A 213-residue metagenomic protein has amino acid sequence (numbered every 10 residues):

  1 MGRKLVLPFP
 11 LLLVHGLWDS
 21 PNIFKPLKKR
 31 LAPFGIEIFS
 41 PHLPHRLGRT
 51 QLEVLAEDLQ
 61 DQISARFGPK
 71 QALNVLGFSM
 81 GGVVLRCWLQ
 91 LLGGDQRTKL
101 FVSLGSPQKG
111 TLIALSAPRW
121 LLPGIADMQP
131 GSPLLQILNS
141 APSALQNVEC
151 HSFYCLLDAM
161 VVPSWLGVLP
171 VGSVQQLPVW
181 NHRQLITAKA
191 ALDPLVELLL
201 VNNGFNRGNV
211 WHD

Functional and structural regions predicted by a protein language model:
R3-P10: Proline/glycine-enriched tight loop/beta-turn segments at coil->beta junctions that connect or precede beta-strands
L11-H15, N22, L31-L43, R49 (+3 more regions): Serine-dependent carboxylesterase/thioesterase catalytic core of lipase-like alpha/beta-hydrolase/SGNH enzymes
D19, K109, D158-V162: Short, acidic Gly/Pro/Ser/Thr-rich loop/turn segments
P26-L27: Short amphipathic alpha-helix
L145-D213: C-terminal catalytic-base region of ester-bond hydrolases, centering on the histidine of the charge-relay
